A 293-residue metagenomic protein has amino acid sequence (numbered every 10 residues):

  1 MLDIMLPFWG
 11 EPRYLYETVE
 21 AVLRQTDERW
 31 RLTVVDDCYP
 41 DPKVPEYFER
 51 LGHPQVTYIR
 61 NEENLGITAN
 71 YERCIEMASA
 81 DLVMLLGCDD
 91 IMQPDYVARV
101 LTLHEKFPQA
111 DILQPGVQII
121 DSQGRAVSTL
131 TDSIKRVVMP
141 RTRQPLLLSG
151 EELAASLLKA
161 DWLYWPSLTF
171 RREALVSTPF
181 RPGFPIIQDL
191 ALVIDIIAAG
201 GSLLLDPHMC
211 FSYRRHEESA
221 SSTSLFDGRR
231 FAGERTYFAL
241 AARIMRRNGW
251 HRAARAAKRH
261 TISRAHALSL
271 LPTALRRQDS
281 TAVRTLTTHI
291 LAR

Functional and structural regions predicted by a protein language model:
M1-D3, R31, A191: Cell-envelope/extracellular polymer assembly enzymes that use nucleotide-activated donors
E11-R24: Short, well-formed alpha-helical segments that are part of the catalytic scaffolds of diverse glycosyltransferases
L23-I59: Acidic donor-binding segment of Leloir-type glycosyltransferases
V44, N61-A78, I91: Glycine-rich, basic loop-to-helix element that forms the pyrophosphate-binding segment of sugar-nucleotide handling
V83: Short aromatic/hydrophobic "clamp" motif used to bind/position activated sugar donors
D95-K135: Conserved donor NDP-sugar-binding/catalytic core segment of glycosyltransferases
M139-R229: Conserved nucleotide-sugar donor-binding catalytic segment
G201, M209-E217, S222-W250, R276-L291: Catalytic core of nucleotide-sugar-dependent glycosyltransferases
